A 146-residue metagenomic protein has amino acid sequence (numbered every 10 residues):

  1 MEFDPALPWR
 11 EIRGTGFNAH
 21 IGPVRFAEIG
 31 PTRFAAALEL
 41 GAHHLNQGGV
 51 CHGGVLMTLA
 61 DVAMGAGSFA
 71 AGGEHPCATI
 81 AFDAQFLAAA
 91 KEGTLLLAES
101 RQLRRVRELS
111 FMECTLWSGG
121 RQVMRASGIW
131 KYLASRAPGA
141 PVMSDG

Functional and structural regions predicted by a protein language model:
M1-G146: Terminal targeting signals and extreme-terminal segments of soluble enzymes
